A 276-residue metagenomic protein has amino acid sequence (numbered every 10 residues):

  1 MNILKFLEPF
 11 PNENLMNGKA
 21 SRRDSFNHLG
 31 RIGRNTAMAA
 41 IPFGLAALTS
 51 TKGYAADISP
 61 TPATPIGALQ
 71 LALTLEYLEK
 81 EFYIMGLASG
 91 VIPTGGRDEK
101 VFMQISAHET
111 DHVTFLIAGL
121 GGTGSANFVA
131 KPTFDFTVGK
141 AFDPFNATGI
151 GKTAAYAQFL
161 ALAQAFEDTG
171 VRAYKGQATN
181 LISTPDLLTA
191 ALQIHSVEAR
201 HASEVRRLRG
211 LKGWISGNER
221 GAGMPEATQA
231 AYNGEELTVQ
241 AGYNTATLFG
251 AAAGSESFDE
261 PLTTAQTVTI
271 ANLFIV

Functional and structural regions predicted by a protein language model:
N2-A20, H28-A37, P42-V276: All-alpha RGS (Regulator of G-protein Signaling) helical domain and cognate RGS-like helical scaffolds
